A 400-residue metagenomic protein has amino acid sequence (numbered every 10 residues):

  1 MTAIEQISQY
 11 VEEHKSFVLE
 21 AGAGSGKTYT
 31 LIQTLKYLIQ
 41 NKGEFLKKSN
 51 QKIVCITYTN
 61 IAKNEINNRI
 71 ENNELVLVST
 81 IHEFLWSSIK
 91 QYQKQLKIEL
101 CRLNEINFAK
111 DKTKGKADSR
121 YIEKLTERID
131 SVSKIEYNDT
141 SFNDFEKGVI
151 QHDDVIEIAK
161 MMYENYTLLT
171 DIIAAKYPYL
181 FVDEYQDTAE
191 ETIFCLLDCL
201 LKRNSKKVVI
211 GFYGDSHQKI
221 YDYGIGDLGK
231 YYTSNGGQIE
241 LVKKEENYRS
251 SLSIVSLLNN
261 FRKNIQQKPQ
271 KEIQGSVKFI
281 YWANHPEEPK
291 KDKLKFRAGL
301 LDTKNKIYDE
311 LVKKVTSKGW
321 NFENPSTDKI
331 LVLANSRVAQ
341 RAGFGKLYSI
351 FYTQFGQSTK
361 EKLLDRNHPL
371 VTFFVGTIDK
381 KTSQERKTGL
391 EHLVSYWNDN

Functional and structural regions predicted by a protein language model:
M1-N400: The feature marks helicase ATPase cores and/or their adjacent C-terminal helical subdomains in SF1/SF2/AAA+ helicases
